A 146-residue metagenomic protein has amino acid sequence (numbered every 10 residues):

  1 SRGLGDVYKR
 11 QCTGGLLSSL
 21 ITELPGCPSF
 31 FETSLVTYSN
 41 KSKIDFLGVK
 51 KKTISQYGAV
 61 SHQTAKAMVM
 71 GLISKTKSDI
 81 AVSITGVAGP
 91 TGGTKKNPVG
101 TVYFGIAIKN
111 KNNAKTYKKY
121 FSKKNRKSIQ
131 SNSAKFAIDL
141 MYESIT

Functional and structural regions predicted by a protein language model:
R2, D6, C12-T146: Short alpha-helical segments enriched in small residues
